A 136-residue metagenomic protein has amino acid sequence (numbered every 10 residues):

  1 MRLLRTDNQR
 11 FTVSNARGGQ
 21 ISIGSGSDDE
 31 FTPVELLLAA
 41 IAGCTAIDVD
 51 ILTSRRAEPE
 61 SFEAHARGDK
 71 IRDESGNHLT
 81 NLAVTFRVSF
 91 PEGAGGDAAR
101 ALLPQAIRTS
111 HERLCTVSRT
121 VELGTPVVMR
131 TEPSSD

Functional and structural regions predicted by a protein language model:
M1-A39, I47-D136: Extended beta-strand/beta-hairpin segments
